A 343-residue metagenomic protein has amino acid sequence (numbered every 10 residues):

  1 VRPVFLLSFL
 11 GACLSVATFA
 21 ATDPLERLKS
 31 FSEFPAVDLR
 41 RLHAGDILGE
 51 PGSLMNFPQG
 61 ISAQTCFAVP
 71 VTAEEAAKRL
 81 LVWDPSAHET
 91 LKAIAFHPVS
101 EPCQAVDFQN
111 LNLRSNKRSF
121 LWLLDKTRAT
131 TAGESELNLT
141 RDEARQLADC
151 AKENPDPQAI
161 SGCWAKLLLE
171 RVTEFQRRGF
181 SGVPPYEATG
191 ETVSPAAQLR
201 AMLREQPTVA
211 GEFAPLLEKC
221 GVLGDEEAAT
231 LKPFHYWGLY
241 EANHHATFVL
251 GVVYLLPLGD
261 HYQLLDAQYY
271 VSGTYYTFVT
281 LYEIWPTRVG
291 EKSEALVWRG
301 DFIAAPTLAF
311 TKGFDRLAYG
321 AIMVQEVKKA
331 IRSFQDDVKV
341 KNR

Functional and structural regions predicted by a protein language model:
V4-A17: Bacterial N-terminal signal peptides
A21-E75, L81, P85-R343: Terminal "cap-and-tail" regions of soluble proteins that handle hydrophobic small molecules
